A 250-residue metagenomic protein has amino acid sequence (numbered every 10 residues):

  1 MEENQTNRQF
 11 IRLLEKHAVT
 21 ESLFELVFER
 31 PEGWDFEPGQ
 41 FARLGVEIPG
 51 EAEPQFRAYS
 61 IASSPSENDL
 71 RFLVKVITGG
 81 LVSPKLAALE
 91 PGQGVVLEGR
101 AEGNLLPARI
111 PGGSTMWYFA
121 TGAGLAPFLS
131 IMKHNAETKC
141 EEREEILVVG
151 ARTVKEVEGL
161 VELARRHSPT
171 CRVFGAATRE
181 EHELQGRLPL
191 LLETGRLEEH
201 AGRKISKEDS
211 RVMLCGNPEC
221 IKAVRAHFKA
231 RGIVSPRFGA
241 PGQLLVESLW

Functional and structural regions predicted by a protein language model:
E2-P91: Ferredoxin-reductase
N4-Q5, L81-R231, G239-G242, V246-W250: FNR/FR-type flavoprotein reductase catalytic core
V46, R231-P236: A common structural junction motif
